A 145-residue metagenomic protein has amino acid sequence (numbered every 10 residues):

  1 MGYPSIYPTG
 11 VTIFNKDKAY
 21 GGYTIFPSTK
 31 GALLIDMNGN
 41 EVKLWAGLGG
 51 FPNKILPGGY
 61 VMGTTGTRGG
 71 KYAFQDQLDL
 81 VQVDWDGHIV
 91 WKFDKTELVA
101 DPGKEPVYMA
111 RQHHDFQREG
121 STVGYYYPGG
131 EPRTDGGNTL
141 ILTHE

Functional and structural regions predicted by a protein language model:
M1-E145: Histidine-/acidic-rich catalytic cores in large beta-rich domains
